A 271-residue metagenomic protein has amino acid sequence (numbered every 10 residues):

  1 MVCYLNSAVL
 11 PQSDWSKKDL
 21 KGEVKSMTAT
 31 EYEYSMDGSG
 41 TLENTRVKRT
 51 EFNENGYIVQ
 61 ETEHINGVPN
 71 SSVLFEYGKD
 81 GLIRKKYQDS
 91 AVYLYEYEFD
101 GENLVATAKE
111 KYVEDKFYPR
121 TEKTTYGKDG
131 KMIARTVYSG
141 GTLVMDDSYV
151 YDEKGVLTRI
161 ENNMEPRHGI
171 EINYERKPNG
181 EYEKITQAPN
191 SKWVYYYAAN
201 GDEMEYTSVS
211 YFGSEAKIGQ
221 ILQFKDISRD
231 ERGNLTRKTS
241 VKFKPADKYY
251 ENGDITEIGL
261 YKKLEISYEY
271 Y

Functional and structural regions predicted by a protein language model:
L5-Y271: Buried hydrophobic residues that stabilize the cores of well-folded domains
